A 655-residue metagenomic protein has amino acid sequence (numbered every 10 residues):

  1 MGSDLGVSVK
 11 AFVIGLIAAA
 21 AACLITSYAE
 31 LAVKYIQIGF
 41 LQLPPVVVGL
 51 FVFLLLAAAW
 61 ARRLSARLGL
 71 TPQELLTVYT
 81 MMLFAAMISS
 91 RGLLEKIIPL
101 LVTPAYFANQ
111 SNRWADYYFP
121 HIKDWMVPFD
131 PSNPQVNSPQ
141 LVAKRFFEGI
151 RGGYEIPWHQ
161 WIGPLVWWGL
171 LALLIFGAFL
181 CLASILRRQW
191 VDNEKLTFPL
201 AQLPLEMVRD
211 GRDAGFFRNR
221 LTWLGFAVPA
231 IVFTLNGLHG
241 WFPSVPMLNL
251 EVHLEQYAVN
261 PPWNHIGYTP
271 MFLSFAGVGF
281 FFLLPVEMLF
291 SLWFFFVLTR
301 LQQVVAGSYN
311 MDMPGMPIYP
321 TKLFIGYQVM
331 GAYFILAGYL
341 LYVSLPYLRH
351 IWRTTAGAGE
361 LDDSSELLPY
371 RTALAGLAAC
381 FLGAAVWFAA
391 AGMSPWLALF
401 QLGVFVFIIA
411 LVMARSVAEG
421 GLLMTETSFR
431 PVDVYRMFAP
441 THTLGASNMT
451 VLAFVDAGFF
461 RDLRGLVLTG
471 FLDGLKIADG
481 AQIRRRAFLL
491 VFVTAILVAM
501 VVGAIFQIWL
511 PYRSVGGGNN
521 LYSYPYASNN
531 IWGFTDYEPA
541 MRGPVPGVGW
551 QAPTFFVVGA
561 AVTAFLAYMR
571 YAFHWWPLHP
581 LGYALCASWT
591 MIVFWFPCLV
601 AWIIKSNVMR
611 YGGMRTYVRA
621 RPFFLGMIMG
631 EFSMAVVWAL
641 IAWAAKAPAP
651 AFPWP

Functional and structural regions predicted by a protein language model:
G2-L468, V502-F534, F555-V557, A567-H574 (+6 more regions): Transmembrane-helix bundle segments that line or gate the permeation/cavity pathway in multi-pass membrane proteins
I36-G39, R67-L68, F282-L284, L475-V491 (+3 more regions): Hydrophobic alpha-helical bundle architecture
P320-L323, V493-L497: Membrane-embedded transmembrane-helix bundle of lipid-linked glycan/lipid transferases
